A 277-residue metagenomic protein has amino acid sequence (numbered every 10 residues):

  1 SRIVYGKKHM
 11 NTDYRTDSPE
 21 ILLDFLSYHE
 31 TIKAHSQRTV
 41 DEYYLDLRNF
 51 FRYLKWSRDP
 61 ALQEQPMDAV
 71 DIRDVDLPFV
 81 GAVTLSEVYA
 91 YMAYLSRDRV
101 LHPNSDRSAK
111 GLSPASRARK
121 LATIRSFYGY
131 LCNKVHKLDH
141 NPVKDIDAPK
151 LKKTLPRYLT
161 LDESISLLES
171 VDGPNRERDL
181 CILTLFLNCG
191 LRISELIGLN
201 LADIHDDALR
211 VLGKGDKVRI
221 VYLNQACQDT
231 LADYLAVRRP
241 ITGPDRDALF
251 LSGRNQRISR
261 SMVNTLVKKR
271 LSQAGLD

Functional and structural regions predicted by a protein language model:
R2-D277: Conserved catalytic core of the tyrosine transesterase superfamily
